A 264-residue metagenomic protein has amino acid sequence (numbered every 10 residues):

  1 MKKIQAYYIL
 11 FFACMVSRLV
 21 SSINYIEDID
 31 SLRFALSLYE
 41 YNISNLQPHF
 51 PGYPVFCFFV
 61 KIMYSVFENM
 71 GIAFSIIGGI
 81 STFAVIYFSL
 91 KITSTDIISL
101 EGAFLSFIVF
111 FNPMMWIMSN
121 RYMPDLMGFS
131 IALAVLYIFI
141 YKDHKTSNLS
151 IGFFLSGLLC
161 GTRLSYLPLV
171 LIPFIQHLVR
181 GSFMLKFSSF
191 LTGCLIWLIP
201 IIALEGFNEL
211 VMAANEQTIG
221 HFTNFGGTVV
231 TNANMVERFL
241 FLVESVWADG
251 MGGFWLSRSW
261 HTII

Functional and structural regions predicted by a protein language model:
K2-I29, E40-Y41, C160, T192-V211: Transmembrane signal-anchor helices characteristic of membrane glycosylation enzymes that use polyprenol
I4-Y8, S89-N112, F129-S130: Transmembrane-helix signature of polytopic, membrane-embedded enzymes that assemble or transfer cell-envelope glycans
F11-C14, G102-P113, Y137, S156-C160: Short helix- or helix-capping micro-motifs that position conserved polar/aromatic residues at function-defining sites
I29, F50, M114-M127, E209: Short acidic/glycine- and proline-prone juxtamembrane loop motifs at membrane-interface regions of multi-pass membrane
P51-P54, F58, V66-A84, M118-Y122 (+1 more regions): Loop-to-helix entry region of an early transmembrane alpha helix in multi-pass inner-membrane enzymes
P54-F58, I62, E209-I264: Membrane-lumen/periplasm interface segments of multi-pass, membrane-embedded glycan/lipid transferases
I76-D96, L133-I138: Transmembrane-helix motifs of polytopic, lipid-linked glycan transferases
P168-L195: Perimembrane helix-loop-helix junctions
